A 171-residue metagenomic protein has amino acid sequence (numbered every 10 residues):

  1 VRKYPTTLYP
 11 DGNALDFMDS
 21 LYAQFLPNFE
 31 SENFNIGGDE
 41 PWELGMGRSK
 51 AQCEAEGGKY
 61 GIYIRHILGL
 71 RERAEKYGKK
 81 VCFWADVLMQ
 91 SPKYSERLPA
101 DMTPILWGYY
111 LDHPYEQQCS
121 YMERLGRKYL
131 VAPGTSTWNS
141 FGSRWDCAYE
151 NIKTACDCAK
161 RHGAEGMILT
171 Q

Functional and structural regions predicted by a protein language model:
K3-G126, A132: Active-site neighborhood of glycoside hydrolase catalytic domains
Y4-A14, N139-E150: Active-site mouth loops of central-metabolism enzymes
L130-N139: N-terminal small/glycine-rich loop or linker at the start of catalytic domains across soluble metabolic enzymes
W138, C147-Q171: Substrate-binding cleft of secreted/luminal carbohydrate-active enzymes
